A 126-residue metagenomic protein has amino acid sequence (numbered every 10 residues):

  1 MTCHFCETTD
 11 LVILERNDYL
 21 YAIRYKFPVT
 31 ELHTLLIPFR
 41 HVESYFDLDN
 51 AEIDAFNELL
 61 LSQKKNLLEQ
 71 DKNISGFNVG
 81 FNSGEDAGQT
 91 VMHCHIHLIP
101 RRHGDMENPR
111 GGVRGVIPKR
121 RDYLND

Functional and structural regions predicted by a protein language model:
M1-D126: HIT superfamily nucleotide-processing domains
